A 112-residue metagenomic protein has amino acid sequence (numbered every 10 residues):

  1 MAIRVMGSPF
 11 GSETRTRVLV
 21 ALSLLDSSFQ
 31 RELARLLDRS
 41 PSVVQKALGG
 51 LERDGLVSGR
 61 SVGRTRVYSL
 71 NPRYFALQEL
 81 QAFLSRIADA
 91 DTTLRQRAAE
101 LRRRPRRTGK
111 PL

Functional and structural regions predicted by a protein language model:
R4-R15, F29, S61-L84: Short, cationic-aromatic polyanion-contact patches
A21-L25: Short amphipathic alpha-helical elements of helix-turn-helix/winged-helix folds
S28-R35: Short acidic, hydrophobic short linear motifs in intrinsically disordered regions
S42: Key DNA-contact positions within bacterial/archaeal DNA-binding proteins
L48-G49: Short, hydrophobic-biased segments on the C-terminal half of alpha helices that form "recognition helices"
E52-V62: A short, conserved structural fragment
F75-L112: Amphipathic alpha-helical dimerization/coiled-coil segments that flank or bridge DNA-binding/regulatory modules
